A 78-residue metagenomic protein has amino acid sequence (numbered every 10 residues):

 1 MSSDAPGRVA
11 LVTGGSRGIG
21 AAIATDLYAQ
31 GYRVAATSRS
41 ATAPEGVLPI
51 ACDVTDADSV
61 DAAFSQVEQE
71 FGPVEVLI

Functional and structural regions predicted by a protein language model:
M1-L11: Flexible N-terminal pre-Rossmann segment of NAD(P)-dependent oxidoreductases
P6, S65-L77: A glycine-rich helix->loop->beta "capping" turn within Rossmann-like NAD(P)(H)-dependent oxidoreductase domains
S16-R17: Conserved glycine-rich cofactor-binding loop
G20-A21: N-terminal Rossmann-fold NAD(P) dinucleotide-binding loop
L27: Aromatic pocket-lining residues of Rossmann-like dinucleotide-binding sites
Q30-E45: Conserved glycine-rich Rossmann-like NAD(P)H-binding loop of the short-chain dehydrogenase/reductase
C52-A63: The beta1-alpha1 cofactor-binding region of Rossmann-like NAD(H)/NADP(H)-dependent oxidoreductases
